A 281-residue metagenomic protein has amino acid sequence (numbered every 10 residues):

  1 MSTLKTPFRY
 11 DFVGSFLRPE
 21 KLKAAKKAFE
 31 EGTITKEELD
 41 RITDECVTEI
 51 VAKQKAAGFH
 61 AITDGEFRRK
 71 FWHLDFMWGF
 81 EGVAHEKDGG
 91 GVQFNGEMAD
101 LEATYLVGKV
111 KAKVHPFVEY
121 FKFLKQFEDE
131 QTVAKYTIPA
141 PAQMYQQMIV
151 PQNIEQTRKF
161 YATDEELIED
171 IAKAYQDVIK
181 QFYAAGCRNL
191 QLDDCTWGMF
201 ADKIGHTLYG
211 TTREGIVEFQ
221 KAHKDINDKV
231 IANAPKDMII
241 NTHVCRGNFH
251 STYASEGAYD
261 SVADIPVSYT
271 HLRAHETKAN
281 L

Functional and structural regions predicted by a protein language model:
L4-K5, R18-L22, H85-A185, N189 (+1 more regions): Active-site-proximal, glycine-rich beta->alpha crossover segments in alpha/beta enzymes that shape flexible
F8-D11, Q54, L124, F182 (+2 more regions): Conserved, mostly hydrophobic/aromatic
Y10, I62-T63, A134-I138, L190-L192 (+1 more regions): Hydrophobic faces of well-ordered beta-strands that scaffold small-molecule active sites in alpha/beta enzyme cores
G32-T43, T157-A172, S251-S255: Active-site mouth loops of central-metabolism enzymes
G32-W72: TRNA-binding/sensing appendages of the translation machinery
E66-H85: Glycine-rich loop at the start of a catalytic domain that most often binds anionic cofactors/ligands
E218-A234: Alpha-helix-loop-beta-strand connector modules within alpha/beta enzyme cores
T270-T277: Conserved small/polar residues in nucleotide/adenosyl-binding loops
